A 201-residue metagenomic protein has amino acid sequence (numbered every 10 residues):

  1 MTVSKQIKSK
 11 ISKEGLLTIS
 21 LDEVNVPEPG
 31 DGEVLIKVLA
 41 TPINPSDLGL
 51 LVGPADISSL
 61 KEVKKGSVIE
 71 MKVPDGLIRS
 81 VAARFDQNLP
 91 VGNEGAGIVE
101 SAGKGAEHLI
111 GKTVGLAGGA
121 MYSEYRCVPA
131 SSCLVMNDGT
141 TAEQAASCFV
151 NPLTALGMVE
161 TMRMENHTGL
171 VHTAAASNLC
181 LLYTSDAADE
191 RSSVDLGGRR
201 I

Functional and structural regions predicted by a protein language model:
M1-V91: Short N-terminal strand-loop motif that marks the start of NAD(P)H/FAD-dependent oxidoreductase cofactor-binding domains
K5-Q6, V24, G32-I43, G97-L116 (+1 more regions): A structural motif
R79-G118, E190: A glycine-/small-residue-rich N-terminal strand-loop-strand element that serves as the cofactor-binding glycine loop
G118-S131: A structural motif shared across PLP-dependent enzymes of the aminotransferase-like
D138-T161, H172-A176: A glycine-rich, Thr/Ser-enriched phosphate-binding loop motif common to dinucleotide/cofactor-binding enzymes
R163-G169: Short helix-loop-beta connector
L179: Hydrophobic/small residue at the entry helix of a nucleotide-binding pocket
Y183-E190: Conserved small/polar residues in nucleotide/adenosyl-binding loops
